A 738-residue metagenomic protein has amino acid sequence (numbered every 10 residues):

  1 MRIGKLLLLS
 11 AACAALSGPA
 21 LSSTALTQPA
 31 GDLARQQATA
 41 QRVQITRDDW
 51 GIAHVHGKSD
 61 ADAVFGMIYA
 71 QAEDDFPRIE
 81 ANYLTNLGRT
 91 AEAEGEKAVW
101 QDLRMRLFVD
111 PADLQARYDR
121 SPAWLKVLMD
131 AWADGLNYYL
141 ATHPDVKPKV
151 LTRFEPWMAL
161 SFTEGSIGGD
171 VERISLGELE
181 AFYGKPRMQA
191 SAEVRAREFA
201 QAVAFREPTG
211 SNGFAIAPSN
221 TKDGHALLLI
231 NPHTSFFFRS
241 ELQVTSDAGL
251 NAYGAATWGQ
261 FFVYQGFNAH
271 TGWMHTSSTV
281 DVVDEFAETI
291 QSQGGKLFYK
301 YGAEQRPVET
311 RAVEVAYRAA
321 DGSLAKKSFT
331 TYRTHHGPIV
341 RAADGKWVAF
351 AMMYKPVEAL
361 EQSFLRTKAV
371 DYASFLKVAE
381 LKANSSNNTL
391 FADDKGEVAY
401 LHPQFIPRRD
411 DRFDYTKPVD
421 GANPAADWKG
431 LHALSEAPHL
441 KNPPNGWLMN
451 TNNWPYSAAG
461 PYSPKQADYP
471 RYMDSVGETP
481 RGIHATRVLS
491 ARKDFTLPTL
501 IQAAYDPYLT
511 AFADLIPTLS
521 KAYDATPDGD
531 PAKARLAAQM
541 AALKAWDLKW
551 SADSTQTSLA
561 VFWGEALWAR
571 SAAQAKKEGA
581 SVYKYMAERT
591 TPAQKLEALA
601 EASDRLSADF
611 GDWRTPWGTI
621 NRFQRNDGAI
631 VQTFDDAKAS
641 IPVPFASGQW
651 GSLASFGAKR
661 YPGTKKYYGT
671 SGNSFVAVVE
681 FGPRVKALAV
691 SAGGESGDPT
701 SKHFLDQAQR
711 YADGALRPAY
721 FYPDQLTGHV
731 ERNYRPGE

Functional and structural regions predicted by a protein language model:
R2-L21: Gram-negative bacterial Sec-dependent N-terminal signal peptides
L26-R239, D247-G249, G254-F262, F267 (+3 more regions): Substrate-recognition/specificity elements adjacent to catalytic centers across diverse enzyme folds
I68-A93, G294-Y301, D420-L431, S435 (+1 more regions): Short, solvent-exposed cationic patches
E94-M129, A133-D145, F286, A342-A343 (+2 more regions): N-terminal leader/propeptide and maturation segments of large enzyme subunits in energy/redox metabolism and hydrolases
L125-L229, T234-S235, K382, D394-V398 (+3 more regions): Acidic, low-complexity N-terminal propeptides/linkers enriched in Ser/Thr/Asp/Gly that mediate export, maturation
G249, Y253-Q260, G266-T271, H275-V419: Glycine- and hydrophobic-rich flexible loops that cap the catalytic core of alpha/beta enzyme folds
A252-G254, N384-R492: Hydrophobic alpha-helical segments
A359-N387, D394-K395, K465-S520: Proteins synthesized as precursors that undergo proteolytic processing into mature forms
